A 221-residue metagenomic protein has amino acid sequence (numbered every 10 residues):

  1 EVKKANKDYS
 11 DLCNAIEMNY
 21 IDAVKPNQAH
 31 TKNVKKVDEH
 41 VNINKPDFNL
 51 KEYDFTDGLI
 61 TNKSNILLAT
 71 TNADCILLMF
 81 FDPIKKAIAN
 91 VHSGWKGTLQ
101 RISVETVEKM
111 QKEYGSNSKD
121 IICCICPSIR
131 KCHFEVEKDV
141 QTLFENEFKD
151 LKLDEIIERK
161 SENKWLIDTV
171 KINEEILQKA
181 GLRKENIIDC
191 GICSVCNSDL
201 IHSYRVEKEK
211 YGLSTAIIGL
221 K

Functional and structural regions predicted by a protein language model:
E1-K221: Active-site microenvironment for binding and transforming phosphate-containing groups
